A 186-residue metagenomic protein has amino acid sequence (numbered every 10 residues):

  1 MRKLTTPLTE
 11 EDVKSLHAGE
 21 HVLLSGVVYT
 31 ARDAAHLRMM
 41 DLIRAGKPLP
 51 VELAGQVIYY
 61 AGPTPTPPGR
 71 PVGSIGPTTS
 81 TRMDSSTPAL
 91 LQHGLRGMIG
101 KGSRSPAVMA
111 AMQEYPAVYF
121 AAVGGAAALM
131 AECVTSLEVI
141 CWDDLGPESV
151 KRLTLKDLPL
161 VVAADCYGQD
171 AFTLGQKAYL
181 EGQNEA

Functional and structural regions predicted by a protein language model:
M1-L8: Short, structured beta-strand/loop micro-motifs enriched in basic residues and often containing a Trp
L8, V28, P63-P65, D157 (+1 more regions): A broadly conserved detector of short glycine/acidic/proline-rich loop/turn motifs that flank catalytic sites and bind
E10-S15: Short, surface-exposed secondary-structure edge patches
L24, E132-A186: C-terminal binding/interaction regions
T30-L158: Feature captures the catalytic cores and cofactor-binding loops of soluble hydro-lyases/lyases that act on carboxylate
